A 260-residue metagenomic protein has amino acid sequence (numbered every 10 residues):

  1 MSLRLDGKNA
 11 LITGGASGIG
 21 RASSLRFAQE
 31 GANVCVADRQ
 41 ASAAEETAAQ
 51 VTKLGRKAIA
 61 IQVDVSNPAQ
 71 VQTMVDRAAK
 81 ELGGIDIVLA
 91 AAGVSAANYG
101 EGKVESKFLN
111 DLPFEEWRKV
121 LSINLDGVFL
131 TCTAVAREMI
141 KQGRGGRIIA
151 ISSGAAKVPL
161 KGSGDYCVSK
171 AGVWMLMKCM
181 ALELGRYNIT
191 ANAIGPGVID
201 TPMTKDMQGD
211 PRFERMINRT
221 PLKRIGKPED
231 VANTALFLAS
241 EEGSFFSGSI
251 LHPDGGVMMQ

Functional and structural regions predicted by a protein language model:
S2, V158, A235-L236, S247-Q260: Short C-terminal tail/terminal secondary-structure segment of NAD(P)H-dependent dehydrogenase/reductase domains
L89, G185-T190, F246-G248: Short, small/polar-rich loop/turn modules that mediate ligand/substrate recognition or access, typified
Y99-R118, M216: Substrate-binding pocket helix/loop in short-chain dehydrogenase/reductase
C132, S169, M177: Active-site helix of classical SDR
R137, K141, A181-E183, S244: Alpha-helical segment proximal to the catalytic Tyr-Lys
S153: Residue(s) in the substrate-gating loop at a strand-loop-helix junction that position the organic substrate next
A193-P196, R215-E242, F246, G255: C-terminal helical subdomain
